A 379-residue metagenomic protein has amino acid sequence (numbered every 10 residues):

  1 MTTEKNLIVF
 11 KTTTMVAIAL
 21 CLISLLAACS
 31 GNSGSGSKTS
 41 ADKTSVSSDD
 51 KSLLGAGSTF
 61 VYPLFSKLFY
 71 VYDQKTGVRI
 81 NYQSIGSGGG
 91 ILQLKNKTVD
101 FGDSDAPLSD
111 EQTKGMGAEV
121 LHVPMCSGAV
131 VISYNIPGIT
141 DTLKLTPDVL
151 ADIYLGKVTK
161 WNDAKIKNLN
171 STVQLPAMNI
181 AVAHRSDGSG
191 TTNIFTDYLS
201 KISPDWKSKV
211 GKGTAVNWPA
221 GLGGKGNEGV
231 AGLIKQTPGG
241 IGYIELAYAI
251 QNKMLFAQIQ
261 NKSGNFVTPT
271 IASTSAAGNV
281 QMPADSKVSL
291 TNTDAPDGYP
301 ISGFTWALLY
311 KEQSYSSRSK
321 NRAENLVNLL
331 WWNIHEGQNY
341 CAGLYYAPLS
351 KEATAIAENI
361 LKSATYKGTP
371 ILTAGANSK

Functional and structural regions predicted by a protein language model:
T2-V16: Bacterial N-terminal signal peptides that target proteins for export
S24-A28: C-terminal motif of bacterial Sec signal peptides marking the signal peptidase cleavage site
C29-K379: Flexible loop/hinge segments at secondary-structure junctions
